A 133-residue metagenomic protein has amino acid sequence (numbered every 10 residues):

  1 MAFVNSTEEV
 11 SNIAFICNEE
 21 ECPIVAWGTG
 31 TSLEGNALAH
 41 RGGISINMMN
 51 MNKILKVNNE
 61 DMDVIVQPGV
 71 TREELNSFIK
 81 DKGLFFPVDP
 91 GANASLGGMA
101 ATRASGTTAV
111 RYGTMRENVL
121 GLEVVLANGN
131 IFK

Functional and structural regions predicted by a protein language model:
M1-M51, P68, F86: Glycine-rich N-terminal segment of FAD-binding domains in flavoprotein oxidoreductases, spanning the beta-loop-helix
K53-K133: FAD-binding subdomain of flavoenzyme oxidoreductases
